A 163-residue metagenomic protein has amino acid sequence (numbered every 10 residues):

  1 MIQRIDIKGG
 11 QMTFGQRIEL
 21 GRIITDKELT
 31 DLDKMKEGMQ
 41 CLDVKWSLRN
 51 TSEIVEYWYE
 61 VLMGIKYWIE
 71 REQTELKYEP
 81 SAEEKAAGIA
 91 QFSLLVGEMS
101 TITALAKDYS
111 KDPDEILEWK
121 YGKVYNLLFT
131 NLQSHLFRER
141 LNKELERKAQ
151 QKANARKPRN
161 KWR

Functional and structural regions predicted by a protein language model:
M1-K148: An amphipathic, hydrophobic-aromatic interaction surface with interspersed Lys/Arg that forms lipid/phosphate-bearing
K143-R163: Short Lys/Arg-rich cationic patches that frequently serve as NLS/NoLS or arginine-rich RNA/DNA-binding motifs
